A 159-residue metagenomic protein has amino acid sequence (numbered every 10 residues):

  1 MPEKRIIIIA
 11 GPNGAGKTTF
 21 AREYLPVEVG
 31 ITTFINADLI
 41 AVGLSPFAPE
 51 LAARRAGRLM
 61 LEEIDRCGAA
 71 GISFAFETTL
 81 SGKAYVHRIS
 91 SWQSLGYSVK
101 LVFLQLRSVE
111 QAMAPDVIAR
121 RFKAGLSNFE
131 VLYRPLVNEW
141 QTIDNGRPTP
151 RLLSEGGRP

Functional and structural regions predicted by a protein language model:
P2-I7, A70-I72: Pre-Walker A (Motif I) flank of P-loop NTPase domains
A10, S108-P159: Conserved GTP-binding G-domain of TRAFAC-class P-loop NTPases and closely related GTPase folds
G14: Walker A (P-loop) phosphate-binding loop of P-loop NTPases
K17: Conserved lysine of the Walker
A21-I72: Conserved substrate/cofactor phosphate-moiety recognition/catalytic segment in nucleotide-dependent phosphotransferases
V27, L39-A41, S81-G82, Q105-V109 (+1 more regions): Conserved nucleotide-binding/hydrolysis micro-motifs of P-loop NTPases
F34, V99-L101, W140-T142: Conserved beta-strand scaffold positions in the cores of enzyme catalytic domains, especially in NTP/NDP-utilizing
R55-L106, R121-F122: Glycine-rich phosphate-binding loop used to anchor ATP phosphates in small-molecule kinases, encompassing both
